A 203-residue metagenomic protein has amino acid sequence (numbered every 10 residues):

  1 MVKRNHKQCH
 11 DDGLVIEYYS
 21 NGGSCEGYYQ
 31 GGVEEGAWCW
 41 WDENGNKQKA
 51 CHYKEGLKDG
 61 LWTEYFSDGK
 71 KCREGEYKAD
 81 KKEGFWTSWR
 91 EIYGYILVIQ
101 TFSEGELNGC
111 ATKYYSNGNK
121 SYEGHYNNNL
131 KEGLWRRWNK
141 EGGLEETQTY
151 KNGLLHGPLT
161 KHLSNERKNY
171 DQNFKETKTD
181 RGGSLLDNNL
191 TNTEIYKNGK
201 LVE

Functional and structural regions predicted by a protein language model:
M1-E203: Glycine/tyrosine- and acidic-biased, solvent-exposed loop/turn segments at the edges of beta-strands
